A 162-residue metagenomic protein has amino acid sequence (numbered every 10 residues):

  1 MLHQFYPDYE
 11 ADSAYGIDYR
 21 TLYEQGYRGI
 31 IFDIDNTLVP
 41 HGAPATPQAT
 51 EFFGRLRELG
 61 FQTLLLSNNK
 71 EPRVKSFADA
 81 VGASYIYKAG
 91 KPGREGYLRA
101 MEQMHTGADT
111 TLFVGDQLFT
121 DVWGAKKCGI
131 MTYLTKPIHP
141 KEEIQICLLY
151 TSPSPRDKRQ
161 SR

Functional and structural regions predicted by a protein language model:
M1-F32: Non-catalytic pre-domain segments flanking phosphatase-related domains
I30-F32, T37-P44, A49-A78: Substrate-recognition element of Asp-dependent hydrolases with the DxDx(T/V) motif
A80-G82, C128: Short, structured coil segments at secondary-structure junctions
K88-R94, P137-P140: Short, acidic/turn-prone active-site loops that include or flank metal/cofactor- and phosphate-binding residues
R94-L118: Conserved Lys-Pro-Asp/Glu-containing loop-to-beta segment of HAD-superfamily phosphomonoesterases, centered on
V114, F119-C147: Acidic, Mg2+-coordinating phosphoryl-transfer loop and its flanking beta/alpha structural elements, shared across
Y150-D157: Conserved small/polar residues in nucleotide/adenosyl-binding loops
